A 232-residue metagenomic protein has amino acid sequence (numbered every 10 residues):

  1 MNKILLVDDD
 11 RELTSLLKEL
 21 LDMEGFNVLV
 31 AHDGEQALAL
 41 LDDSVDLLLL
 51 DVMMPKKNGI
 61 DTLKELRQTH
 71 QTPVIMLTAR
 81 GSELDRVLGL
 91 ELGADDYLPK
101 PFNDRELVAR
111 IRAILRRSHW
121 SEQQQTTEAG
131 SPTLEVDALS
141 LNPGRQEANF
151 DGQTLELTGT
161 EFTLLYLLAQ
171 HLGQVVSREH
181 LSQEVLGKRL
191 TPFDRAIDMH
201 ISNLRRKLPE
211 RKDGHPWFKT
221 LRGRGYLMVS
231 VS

Functional and structural regions predicted by a protein language model:
K3, A113-V175, E179: Short, Lys/Arg-enriched segments at the junction into DNA-binding effector domains of transcriptional regulators
E12-M23: Charged docking surfaces used in two-component/phosphorelay signaling
V30-L47: Acidic, metal-coordinating helix/loop segments flanking the phosphotransfer/catalytic sites of two-component signaling
H32-D33, N58-D61, D85: Acidic catalytic/metal-coordinating carboxylates
S44-D46, T69-V74, T191: His-Asp phosphorelay/catalytic-motif detector in bacterial-type signaling
M54: Receiver (REC) domain active-site loop signature in two-component systems and cognate sites in sensor histidine kinases
L63-K64, Q68-T69, P73-E135: Basic, amphipathic DNA-recognition helix from helix-turn-helix-like DNA-binding domains
E147-W217, L221-R224: Positively charged, aromatic-enriched patches within helix-turn-helix-type DNA-binding elements, predominantly
